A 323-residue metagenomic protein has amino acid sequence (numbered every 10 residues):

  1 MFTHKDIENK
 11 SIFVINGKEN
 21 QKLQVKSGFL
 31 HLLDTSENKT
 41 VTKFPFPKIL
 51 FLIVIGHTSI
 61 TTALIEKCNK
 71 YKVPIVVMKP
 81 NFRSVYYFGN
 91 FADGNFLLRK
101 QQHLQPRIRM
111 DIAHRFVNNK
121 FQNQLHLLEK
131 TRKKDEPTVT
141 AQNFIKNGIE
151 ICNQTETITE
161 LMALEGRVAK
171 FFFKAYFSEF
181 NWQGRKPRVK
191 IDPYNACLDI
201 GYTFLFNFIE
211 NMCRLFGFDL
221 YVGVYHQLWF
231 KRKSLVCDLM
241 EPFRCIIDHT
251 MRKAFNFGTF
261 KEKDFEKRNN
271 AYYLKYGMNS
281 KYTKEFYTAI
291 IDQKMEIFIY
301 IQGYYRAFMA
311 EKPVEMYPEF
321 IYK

Functional and structural regions predicted by a protein language model:
M1-K26, L33-T35, K43, V85-F88 (+1 more regions): Active-site helix-to-loop segments that bind/position phosphate- or nucleotide-bearing substrates and donors across
K39: Short, ligand-facing micro-motifs at secondary-structure edges
F44-I60: Extracellular/luminal Protease-associated
L52-I55, V73-K79: Short hydrophobic alpha-helical runs that function as membrane-insertion/retention elements
T61, F82-Y87: Short gly/pro/ser/thr-enriched loop/turn and capping motifs at secondary-structure boundaries
I65: Winged helix-turn-helix DNA-binding recognition segment
P80-N81, F91: Assembly/oligomerization interface modules of large self-assembling protein complexes
